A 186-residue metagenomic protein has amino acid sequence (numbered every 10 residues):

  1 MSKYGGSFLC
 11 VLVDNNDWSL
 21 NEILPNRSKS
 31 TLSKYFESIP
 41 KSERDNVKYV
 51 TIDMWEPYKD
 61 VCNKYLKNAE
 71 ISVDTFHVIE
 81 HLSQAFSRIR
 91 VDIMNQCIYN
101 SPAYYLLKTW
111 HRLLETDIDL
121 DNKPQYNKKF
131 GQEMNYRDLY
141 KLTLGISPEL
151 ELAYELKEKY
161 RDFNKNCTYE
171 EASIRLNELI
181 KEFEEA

Functional and structural regions predicted by a protein language model:
Y4-C10, D14-D17, S33-K34, S42-S72 (+2 more regions): Acidic/histidine-rich catalytic cores and adjacent linkers of DNA breakage/strand-transfer/modification proteins
C10-V11, S83-M94: Short, surface-exposed amphipathic charged segments that create phosphate/polyanion-binding patches used for binding
D14-S30: Glycine-rich phosphate-binding "P-loop"
K29-E37: Short, well-ordered alpha-helical scaffold segments within catalytic/effector domains
